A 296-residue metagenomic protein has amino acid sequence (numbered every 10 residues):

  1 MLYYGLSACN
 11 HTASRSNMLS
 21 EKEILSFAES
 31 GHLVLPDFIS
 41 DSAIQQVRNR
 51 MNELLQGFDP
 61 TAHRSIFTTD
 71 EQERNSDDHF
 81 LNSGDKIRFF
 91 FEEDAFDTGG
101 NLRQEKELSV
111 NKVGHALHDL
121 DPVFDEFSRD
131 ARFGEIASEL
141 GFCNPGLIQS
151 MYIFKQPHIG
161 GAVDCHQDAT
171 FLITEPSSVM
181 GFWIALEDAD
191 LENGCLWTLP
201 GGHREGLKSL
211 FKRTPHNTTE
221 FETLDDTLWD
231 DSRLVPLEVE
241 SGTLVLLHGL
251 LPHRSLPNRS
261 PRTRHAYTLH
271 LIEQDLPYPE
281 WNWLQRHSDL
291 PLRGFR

Functional and structural regions predicted by a protein language model:
Y3-C9, A13-A28, P36-A162, L290: Non-heme Fe(II)-dependent double-stranded beta-helix
S26, P236-E238: Residue-level "contact hotspot" at macromolecular interaction interfaces
D41, F171, H253: Glycine-rich nucleotide phosphate-binding loop and flanking beta-alpha elements of Rossmann-like dinucleotide-binding
G57-T61, N75-D78, G84-K86, T198 (+3 more regions): Non-heme Fe(II)/2-oxoglutarate
L120, G134-S138, G146, I159-P236 (+1 more regions): Catalytic core of non-heme Fe(II) oxygenases with the double-stranded beta-helix
D130, A169, G249: Hydrophobic small-molecule pocket/channel-lining residues, especially in calycin-type beta-barrels
S150-Y152, F182-I184, Y267-L271: A structural signal for short, well-ordered beta-strand segments
